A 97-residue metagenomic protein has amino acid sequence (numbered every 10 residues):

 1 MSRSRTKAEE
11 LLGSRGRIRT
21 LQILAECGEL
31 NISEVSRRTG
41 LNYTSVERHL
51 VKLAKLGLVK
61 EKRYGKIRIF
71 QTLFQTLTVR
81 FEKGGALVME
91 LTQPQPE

Functional and structural regions predicted by a protein language model:
M1-R19: Short alpha-helical segments that sit at the start of domains
R15, C27-N31: Short capping segments at the starts of secondary-structure elements
E26, R68-E97: Conserved segment of winged-helix/HTH DNA-binding domains
E34-R37: A short acidic, leucine-rich amphipathic alpha-helix
T44: Key DNA-contact positions within bacterial/archaeal DNA-binding proteins
L50-V51: Short, hydrophobic-biased segments on the C-terminal half of alpha helices that form "recognition helices"
K55-Y64, Q71-T72: Beta-hairpin "wing" of winged helix-turn-helix
